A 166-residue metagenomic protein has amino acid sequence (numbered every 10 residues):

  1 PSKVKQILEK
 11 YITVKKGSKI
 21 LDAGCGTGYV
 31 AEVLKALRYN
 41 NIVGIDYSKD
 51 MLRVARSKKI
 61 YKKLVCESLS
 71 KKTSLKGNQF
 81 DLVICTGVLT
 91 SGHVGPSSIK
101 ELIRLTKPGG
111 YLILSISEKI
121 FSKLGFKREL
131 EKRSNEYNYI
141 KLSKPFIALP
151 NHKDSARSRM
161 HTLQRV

Functional and structural regions predicted by a protein language model:
P1-K16: Conserved alpha-helix/loop element of class I SAM-dependent methyltransferases that forms part of the SAM/SAH-binding
L21-K72: Class I SAM-dependent methyltransferase SAM/SAH-binding core
T73-V83: A short acidic, Gly/Pro-enriched loop at the edge of an enzyme's catalytic core that lines a small-molecule cofactor
T86-G87, S115: Residues lining the SAM
T90-G92: A short His-aromatic
S97-P108: A short glycine-rich, Lys/Arg-flanked "PGG" loop and its adjoining helix->strand segment in the class I
G109-S117: Conserved beta-strand signature within the Rossmann-like core of class I S-adenosyl-L-methionine
Y137-V166: Class I S-adenosyl-L-methionine
